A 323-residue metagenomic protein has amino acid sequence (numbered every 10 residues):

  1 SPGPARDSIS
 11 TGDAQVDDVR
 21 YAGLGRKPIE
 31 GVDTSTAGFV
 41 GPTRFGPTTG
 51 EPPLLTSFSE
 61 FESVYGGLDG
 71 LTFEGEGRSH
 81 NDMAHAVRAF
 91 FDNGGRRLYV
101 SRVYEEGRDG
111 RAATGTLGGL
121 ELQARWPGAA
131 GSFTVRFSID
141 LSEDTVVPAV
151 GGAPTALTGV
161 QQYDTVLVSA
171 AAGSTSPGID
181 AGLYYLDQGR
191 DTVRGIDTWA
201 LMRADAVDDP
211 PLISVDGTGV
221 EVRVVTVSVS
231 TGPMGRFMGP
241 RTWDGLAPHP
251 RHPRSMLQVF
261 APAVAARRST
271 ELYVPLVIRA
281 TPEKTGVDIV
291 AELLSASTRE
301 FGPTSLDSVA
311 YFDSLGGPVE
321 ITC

Functional and structural regions predicted by a protein language model:
S1-C323: Surface-exposed assembly/interface segments
